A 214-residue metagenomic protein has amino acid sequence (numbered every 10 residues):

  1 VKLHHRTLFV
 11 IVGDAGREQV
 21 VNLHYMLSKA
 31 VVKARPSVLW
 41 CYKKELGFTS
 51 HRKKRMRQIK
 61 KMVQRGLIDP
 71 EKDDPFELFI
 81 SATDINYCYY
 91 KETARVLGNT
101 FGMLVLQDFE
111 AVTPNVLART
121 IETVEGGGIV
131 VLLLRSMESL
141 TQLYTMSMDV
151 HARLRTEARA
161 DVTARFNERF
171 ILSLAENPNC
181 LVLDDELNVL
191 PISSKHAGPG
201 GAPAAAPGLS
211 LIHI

Functional and structural regions predicted by a protein language model:
V1-K33, V38, Y42-K43, T49-S50: Glycine-rich P-loop/Walker A and Walker A-like loops and their local beta1-loop-alpha1 context in P-loop NTPases
V20-H24, T49-K54, N115-L117, T141-T145: A short acidic (Asp/Glu
C41, Q107, V131-R135: Generic beta-sheet signal
E45-G47, A111, S136-L140: Conserved nucleotide-binding/hydrolysis micro-motifs of P-loop NTPases
R55-L97: Inter-Walker segment of RecA-like/P-loop motor cores
G98-A111: Conserved P-loop NTPase "ATPase switch" module shared by AAA+ and STAND
V116-G198: Replace "adjacent to P-loop NTPase cores in ATP/GTP-dependent enzymes" with "adjacent to NTP-binding cores
I212-I214: Conserved small/polar residues in nucleotide/adenosyl-binding loops
